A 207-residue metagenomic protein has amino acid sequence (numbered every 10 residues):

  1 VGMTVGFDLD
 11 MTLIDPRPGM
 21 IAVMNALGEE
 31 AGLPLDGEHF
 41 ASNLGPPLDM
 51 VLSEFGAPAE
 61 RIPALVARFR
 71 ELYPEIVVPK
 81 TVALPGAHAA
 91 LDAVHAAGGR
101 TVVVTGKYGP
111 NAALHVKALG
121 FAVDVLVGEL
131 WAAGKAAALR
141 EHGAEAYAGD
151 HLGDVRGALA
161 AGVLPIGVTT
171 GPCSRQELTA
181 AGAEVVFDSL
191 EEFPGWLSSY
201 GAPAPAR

Functional and structural regions predicted by a protein language model:
V1-M3, A113-R207: Asp-based, Mg2+/Mn2+-dependent phosphohydrolase catalytic module
G2-H88, A97: N-terminal helical cap/lid subdomain that shapes the substrate entry/recognition surface in HAD-like hydrolases
T12, G19, G109, G153 (+1 more regions): Conserved Rossmann-like nucleotide-cofactor binding loop
D15, V103-T105, G167: Hydrophobic residues in well-ordered beta-strands that form the structural core
M24, A87-V116, E129: Substrate-recognition element of Asp-dependent hydrolases with the DxDx(T/V) motif
V77-T81, V104, D124-E129: Short, flexible loop segments at the rims of nucleotide/cofactor-binding pockets, characterized by
